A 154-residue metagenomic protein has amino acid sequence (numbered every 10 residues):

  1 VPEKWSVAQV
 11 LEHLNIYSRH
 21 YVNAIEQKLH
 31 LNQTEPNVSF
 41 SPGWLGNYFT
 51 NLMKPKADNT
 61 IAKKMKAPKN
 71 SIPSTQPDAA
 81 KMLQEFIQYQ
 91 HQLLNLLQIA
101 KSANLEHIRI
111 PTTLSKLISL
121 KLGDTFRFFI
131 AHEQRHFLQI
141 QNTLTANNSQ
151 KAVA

Functional and structural regions predicted by a protein language model:
V1-M53, H91, Q98-I99, A103-A154: Short, contiguous alpha-helical
G46-N104: Acidic/histidine-rich alpha-helical segments that form the ligand environment of transition-metal centers
